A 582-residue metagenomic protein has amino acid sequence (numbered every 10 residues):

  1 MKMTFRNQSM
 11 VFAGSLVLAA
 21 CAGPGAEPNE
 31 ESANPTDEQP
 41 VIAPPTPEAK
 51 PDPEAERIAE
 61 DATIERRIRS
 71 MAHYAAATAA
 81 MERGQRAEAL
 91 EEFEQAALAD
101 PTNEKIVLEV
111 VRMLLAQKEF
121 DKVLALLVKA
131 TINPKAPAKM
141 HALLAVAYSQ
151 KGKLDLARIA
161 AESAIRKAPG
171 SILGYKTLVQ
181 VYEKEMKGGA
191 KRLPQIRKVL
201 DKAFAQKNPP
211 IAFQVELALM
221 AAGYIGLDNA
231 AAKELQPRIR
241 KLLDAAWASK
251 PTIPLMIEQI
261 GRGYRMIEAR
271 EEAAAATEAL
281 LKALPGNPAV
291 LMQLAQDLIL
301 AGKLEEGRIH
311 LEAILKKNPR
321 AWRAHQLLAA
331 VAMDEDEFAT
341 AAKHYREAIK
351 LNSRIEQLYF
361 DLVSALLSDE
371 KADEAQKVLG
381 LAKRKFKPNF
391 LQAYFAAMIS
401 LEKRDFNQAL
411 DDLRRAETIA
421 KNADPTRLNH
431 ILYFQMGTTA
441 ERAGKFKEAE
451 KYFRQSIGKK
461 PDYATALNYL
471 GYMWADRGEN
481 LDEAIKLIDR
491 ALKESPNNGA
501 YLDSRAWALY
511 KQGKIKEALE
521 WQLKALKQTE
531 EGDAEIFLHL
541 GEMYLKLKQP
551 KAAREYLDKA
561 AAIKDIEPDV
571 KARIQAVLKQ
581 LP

Functional and structural regions predicted by a protein language model:
E56-A72, A246-S249, N422-H430: TPR-adjacent "capping" and linker segments in tetratricopeptide-repeat scaffold/adaptor proteins
E65, A99, I132-P134, K167 (+12 more regions): Structural marker of alpha-solenoid helical repeat scaffolds
R66-A99: Alpha-helical segment of the N-proximal tetratricopeptide repeat
S70, E104-K105, P137-K139, I172-L173 (+12 more regions): Helix-start (N-cap) detector for alpha-helical repeat units in TPR-like alpha-solenoids, especially tetratricopeptide
T78, R112, V146, Q180 (+11 more regions): Residue-level recognition of tetratricopeptide repeat
E82, A116-Q117, Q150, K184-E185 (+12 more regions): Register position in tetratricopeptide repeats
E109-V110, L143, T177, E216-L217 (+11 more regions): Canonical tetratricopeptide repeat
